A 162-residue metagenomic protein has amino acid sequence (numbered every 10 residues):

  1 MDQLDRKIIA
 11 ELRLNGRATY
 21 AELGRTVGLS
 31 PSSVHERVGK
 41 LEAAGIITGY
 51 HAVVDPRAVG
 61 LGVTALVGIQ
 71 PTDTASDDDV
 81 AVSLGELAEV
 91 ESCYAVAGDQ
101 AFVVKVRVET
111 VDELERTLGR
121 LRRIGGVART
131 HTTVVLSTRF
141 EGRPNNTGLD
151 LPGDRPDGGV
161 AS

Functional and structural regions predicted by a protein language model:
M1-S162: A compositional/biophysical signature of low hydrophobicity enriched in polar/charged and small residues
